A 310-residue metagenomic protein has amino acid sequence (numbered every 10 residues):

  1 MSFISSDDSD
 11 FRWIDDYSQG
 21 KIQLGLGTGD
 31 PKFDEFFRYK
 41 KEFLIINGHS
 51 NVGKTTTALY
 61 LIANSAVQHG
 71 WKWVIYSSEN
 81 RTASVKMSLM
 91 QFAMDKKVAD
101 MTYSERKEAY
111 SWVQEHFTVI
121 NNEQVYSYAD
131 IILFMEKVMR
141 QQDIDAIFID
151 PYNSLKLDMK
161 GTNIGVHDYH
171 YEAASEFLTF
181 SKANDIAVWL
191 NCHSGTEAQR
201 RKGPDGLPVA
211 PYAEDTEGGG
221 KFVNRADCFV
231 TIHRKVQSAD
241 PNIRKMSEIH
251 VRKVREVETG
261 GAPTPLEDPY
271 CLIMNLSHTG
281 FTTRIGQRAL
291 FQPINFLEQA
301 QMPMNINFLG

Functional and structural regions predicted by a protein language model:
S2-D95, I306-L309: The Walker A/P-loop phosphate-binding site
S2-R12, S18, K107-Y110, Y128-I144 (+3 more regions): C-terminal regions of RecA-like/P-loop NTPase motor modules
T28, H69-H167, E172, L297 (+1 more regions): Conserved inter-motif catalytic segment of the P-loop NTP-binding fold
D34, N47, L59-A63, V74 (+7 more regions): Generic hydrophobic alpha-helical scaffold/packing signal
K41, H116, A226-D227: Short, well-ordered alpha-helix to beta-strand connector turns
L44-I46, V74-Y76, T118-I120, W189 (+1 more regions): Hydrophobic/aromatic beta-strand patches that form the interior of the parallel beta-sheet core in alpha/beta enzyme
I75, F148-I149, I186-H193: Structural recognition of the conserved hydrophobic beta-strand(s) that form the central parallel beta-sheet of P-loop
S154, H193-T196: Signature of the SF2 helicase/ATPase Hel1-core->accessory helical subdomain module
